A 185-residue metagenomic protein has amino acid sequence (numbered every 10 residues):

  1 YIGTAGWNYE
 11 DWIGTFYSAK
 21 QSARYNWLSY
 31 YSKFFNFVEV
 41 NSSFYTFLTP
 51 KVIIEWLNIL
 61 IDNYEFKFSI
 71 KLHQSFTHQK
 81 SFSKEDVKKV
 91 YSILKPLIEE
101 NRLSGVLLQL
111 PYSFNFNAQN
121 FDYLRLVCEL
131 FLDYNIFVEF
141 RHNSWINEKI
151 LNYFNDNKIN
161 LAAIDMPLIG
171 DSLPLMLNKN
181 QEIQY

Functional and structural regions predicted by a protein language model:
Y1-Y185: Residues lining hydrophobic/aromatic ligand-binding pockets adjacent to catalytic sites
